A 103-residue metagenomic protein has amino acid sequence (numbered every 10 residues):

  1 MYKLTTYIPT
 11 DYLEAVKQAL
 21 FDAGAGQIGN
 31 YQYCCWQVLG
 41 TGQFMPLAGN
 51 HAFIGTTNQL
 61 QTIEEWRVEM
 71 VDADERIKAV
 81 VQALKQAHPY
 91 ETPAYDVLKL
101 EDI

Functional and structural regions predicted by a protein language model:
M1-I103: Hydrophobic structural segments
